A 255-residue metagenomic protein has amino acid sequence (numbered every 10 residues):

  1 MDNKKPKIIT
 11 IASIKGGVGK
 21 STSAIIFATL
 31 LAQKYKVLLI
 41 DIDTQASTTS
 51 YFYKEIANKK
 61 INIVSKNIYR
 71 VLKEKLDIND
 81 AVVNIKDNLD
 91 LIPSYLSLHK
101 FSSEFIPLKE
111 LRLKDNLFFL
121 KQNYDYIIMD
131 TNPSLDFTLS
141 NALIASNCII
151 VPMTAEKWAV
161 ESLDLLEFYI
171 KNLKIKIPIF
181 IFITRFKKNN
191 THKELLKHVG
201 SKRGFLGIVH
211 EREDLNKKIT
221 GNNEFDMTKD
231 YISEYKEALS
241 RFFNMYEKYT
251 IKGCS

Functional and structural regions predicted by a protein language model:
M1-S255: P-loop NTP-binding core
